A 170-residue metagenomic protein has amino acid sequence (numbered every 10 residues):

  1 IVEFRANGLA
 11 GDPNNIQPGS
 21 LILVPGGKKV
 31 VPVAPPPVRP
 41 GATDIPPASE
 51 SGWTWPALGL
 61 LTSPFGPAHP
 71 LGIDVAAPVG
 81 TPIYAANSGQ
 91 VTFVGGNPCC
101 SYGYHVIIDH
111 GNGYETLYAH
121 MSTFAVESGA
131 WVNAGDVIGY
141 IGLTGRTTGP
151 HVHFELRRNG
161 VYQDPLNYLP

Functional and structural regions predicted by a protein language model:
I1-S20, C100-Y102: LysM (lysin motif) carbohydrate-binding repeats in extracellular/periplasmic proteins that recognize
N7-L9, P78, V94, G111-G135 (+2 more regions): Short histidine-centered loop motifs in beta-beta connectors
L9-Q17, P67-A68, G145-T148: Short, glycine-/polar-rich solvent-exposed loops and beta-turns at beta-strand/coil boundaries
Q17-G103, A134, Q163: Surface-exposed, glycine-biased beta-strand/turn segments
P64, V94-G95, F124, I141-T144: Residue-level recognition of beta-strand microenvironments
A86-A125, P150-E155: Zn2+-dependent peptidoglycan hydrolase active-site motif and core
S101, A125-S128, V137, L143-T148: Short glycine/proline-centered loop/turn elements that form peptide/ligand docking sites
L143-R146, F154-R158: Short, exposed beta-strand-loop hairpins at the edges of beta-sheets in extracellular/periplasmic proteins
